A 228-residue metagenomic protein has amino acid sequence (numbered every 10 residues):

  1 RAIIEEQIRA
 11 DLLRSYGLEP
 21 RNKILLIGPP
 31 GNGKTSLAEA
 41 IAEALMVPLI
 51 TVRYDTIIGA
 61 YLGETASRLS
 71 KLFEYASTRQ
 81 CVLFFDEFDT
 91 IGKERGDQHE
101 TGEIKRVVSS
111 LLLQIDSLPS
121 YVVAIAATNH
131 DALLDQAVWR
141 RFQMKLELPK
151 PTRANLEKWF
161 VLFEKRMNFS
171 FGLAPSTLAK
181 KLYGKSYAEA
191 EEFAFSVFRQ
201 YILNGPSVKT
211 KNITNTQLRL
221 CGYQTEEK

Functional and structural regions predicted by a protein language model:
I3-S176: Walker A/P-loop NTP-binding motif of AAA+ ATPase domains
R153-K228: C-terminal alpha-helical "lid" subdomain
